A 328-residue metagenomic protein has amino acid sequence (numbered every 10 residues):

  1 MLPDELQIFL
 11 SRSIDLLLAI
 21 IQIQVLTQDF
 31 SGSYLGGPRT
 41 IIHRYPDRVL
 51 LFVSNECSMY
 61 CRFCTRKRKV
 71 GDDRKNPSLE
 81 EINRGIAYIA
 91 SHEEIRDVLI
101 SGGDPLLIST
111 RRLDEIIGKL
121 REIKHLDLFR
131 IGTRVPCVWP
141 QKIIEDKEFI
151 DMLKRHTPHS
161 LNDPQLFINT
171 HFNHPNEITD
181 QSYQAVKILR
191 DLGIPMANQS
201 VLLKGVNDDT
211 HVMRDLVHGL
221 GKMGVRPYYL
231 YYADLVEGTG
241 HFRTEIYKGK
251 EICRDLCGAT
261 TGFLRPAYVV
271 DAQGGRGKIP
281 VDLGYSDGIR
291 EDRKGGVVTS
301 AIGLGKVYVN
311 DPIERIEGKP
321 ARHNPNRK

Functional and structural regions predicted by a protein language model:
M1, R214-K328: Auxiliary Fe-S-binding modules of radical SAM enzymes
M1-H43: Flexible, acidic/Gly-rich N-terminal and inter-domain linker regions that tether and position cofactor-handling modules
Y34-T65: N-terminal pre-triad scaffold of radical SAM enzymes
L51-F52, F63-C64, D97-I108, L120: Conserved catalytic-core segments centered on acid/base and nucleophilic motifs
C64-N76: Iron-sulfur (Fe-S) cluster-binding segments and ferredoxin-like electron-carrier domains, especially [2Fe-2S]
R68-V70, L99-L106, R134-C137: Active-site-proximal beta-alpha loop/turn segments in soluble metabolic enzymes
P77-A87, L99: Active-site glycine-rich loop that binds ribose-phosphate moieties when present
N83-A90, L106-K248, I252-T260: Conserved AdoMet/S-adenosylmethionine-binding subsite of the radical SAM
